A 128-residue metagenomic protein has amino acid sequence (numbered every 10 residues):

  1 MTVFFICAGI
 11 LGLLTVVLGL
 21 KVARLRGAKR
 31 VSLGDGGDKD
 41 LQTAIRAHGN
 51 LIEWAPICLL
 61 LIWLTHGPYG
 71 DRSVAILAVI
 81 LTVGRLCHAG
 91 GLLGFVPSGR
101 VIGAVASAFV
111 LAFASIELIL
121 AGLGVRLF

Functional and structural regions predicted by a protein language model:
V3-V17: Alpha-helical transmembrane segments
C7-I10, I45, L77-I80, G103-A106: Physicochemical signature of membrane-embedded alpha-helices that form the seven-helix bundle of GPCRs, emphasizing
L20-R46: Cytosolic, membrane-interface loops and tails of multi-pass inner-membrane proteins
G49-I62, L111: Core segments of transmembrane alpha-helices that mediate helix-helix packing or line hydrophobic substrate/ligand
C58-L61, T65-G94: Mid-chain, well-packed structural core segment of small domains
C87-A112: Interfacial loop-to-transmembrane junctions
I116-F128: Juxtamembrane boundary at the C-terminal end of a transmembrane helix
